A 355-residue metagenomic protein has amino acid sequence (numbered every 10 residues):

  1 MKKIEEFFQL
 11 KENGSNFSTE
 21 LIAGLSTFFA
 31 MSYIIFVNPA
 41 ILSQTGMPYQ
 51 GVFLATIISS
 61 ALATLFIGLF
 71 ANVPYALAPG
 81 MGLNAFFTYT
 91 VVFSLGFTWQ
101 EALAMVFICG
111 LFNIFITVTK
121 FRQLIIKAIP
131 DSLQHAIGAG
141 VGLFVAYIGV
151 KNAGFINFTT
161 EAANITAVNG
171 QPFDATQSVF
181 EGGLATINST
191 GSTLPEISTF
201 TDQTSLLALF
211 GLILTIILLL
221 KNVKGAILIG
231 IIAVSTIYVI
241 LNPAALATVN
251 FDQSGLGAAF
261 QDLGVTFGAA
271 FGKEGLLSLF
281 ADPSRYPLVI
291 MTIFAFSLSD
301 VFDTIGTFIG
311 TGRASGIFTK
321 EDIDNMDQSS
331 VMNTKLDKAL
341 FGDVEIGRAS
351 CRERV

Functional and structural regions predicted by a protein language model:
M1-S15: Short, Lys/Arg-rich, polar N-terminal cytosolic tail immediately upstream of the first transmembrane signal-anchor
K11-L25: N-terminal membrane topogenic signal
N13, L42-I58, M291-R352: Membrane-embedded helical hairpins/re-entrant loop segments and their flanking transmembrane helices within multi-pass
I22-T201: Early transmembrane hairpin of solute transport permeases
A63-A76, I216-N222, A295-D303, I346-R354: Transmembrane alpha-helix interface/packing and boundary motifs in multi-pass membrane proteins, characterized by
M81, V106-F107, I137-V141, L207-I213 (+1 more regions): Hydrophobic mid-bilayer segments of alpha-helices in multi-pass membrane transport proteins, especially secondary
T98, I213-V265, S297-G306: Flexible hinge motifs at transmembrane-helix junctions and intramembrane kinks/re-entrant loops in multi-pass membrane
A163-T201, S205, I240-F296: Helix-loop-helix junctions that connect adjacent transmembrane segments in multi-pass membrane transporters
